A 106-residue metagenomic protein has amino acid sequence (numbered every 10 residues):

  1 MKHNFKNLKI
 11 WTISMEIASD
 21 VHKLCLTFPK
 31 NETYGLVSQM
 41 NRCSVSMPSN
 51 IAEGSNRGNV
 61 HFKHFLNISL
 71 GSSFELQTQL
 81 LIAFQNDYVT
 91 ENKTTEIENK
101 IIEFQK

Functional and structural regions predicted by a protein language model:
M1-K106: Amphipathic alpha-helical assembly/interaction segments
